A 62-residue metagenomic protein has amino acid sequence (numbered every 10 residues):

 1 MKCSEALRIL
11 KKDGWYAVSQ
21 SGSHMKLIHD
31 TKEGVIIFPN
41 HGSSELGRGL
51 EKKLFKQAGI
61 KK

Functional and structural regions predicted by a protein language model:
M1-S19, K32-K62: Basic nucleic-acid-binding interfaces
G22: Cytochrome P450 catalytic-core helices
L27-T31: Active-site beta-strand termini and strand-to-loop segments that position acidic
